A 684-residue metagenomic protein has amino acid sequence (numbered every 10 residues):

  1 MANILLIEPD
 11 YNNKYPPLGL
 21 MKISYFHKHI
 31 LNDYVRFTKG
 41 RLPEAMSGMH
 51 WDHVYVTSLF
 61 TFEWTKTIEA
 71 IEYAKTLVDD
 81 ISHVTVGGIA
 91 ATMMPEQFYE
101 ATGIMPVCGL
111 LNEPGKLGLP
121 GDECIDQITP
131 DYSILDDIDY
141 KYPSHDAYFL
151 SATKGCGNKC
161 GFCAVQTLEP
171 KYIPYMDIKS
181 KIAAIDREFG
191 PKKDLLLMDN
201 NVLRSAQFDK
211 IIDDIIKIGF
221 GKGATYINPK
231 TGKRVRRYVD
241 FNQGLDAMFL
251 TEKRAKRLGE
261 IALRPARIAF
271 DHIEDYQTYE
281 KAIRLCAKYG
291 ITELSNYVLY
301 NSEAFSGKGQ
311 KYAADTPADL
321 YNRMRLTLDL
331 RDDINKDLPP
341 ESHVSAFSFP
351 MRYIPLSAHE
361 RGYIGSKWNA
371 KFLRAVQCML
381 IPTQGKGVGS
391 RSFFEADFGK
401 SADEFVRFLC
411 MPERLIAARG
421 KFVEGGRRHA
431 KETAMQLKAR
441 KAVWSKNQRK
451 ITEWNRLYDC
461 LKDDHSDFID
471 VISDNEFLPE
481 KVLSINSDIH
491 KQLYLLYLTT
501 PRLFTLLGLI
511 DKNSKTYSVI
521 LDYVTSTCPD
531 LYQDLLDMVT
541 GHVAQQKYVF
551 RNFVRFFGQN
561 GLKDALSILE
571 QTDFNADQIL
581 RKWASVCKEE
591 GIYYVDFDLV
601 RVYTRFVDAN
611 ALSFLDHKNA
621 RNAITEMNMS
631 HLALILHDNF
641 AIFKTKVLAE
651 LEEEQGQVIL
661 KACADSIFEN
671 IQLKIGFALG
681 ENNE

Functional and structural regions predicted by a protein language model:
A2-L6, K28-K39, S47-G48, V56 (+1 more regions): Radical SAM enzyme core and accessory elements
L6, K181-S302: Conserved SAM/AdoMet-binding glycine-rich loop
E8-N12, P16-D146: Glycine-rich beta-alpha loop elements in corrinoid/cobalamin-binding modules across cobalamin-dependent enzymes
P17-I23, H29, Y142-S180: Canonical Radical SAM [4Fe-4S] cluster-binding loop centered on the CxxxCxxC motif and its immediate flanking residues
K28, I71-D79, A164, A287 (+1 more regions): Surface-exposed amphipathic alpha-helices with a cationic face
D52, G161, R264: Conserved acidic residues
Y55, H83-T85, L195, A262-R267 (+1 more regions): Conserved C-terminal portion of the radical SAM core fold that forms the substrate/S-adenosylmethionine-binding
M93-M94, A206-Q207, R237, Y300-P317 (+1 more regions): Flexible glycine/acidic-rich beta-alpha junction loops that bind and position SAM and/or redox cofactors in anaerobic
